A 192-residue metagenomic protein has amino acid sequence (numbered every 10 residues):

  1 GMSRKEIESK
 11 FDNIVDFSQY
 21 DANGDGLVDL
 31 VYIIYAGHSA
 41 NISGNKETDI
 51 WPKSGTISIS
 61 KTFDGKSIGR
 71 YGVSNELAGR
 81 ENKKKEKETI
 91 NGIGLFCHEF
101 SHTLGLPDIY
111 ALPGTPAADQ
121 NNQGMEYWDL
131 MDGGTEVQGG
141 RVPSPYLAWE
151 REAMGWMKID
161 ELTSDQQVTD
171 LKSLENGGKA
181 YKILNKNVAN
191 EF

Functional and structural regions predicted by a protein language model:
G1-V15: Long, low-complexity, polar/charged, intrinsically disordered or flexibly structured peripheral segments
S3, D16, E88, G92: Conserved acidic
N13-L30: Acidic, glycine-anchored loop motifs typical of Ca2+
L30-F192: Extracellular hydrolytic enzyme modules, especially secreted metalloproteases of the metzincin/thermolysin-like class
